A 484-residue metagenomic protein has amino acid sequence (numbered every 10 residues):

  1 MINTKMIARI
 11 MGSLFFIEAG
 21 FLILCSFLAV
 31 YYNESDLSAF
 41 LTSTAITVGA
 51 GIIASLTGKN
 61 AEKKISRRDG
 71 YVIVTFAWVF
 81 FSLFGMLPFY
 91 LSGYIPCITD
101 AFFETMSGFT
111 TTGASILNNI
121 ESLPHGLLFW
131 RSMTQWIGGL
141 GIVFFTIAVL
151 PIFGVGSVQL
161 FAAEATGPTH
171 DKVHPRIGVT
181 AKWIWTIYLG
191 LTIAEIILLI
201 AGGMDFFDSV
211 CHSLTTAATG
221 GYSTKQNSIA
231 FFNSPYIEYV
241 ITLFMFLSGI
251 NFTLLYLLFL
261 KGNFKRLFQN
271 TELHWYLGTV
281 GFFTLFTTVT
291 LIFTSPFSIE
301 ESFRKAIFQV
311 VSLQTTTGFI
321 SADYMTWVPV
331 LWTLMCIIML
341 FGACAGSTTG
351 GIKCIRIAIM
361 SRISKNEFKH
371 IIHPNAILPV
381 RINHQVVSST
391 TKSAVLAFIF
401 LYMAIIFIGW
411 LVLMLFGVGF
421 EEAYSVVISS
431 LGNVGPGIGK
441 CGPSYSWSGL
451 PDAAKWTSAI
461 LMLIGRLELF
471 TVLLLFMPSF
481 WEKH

Functional and structural regions predicted by a protein language model:
M1-H484: Membrane-proximal intracellular helices of multi-pass ion channels
